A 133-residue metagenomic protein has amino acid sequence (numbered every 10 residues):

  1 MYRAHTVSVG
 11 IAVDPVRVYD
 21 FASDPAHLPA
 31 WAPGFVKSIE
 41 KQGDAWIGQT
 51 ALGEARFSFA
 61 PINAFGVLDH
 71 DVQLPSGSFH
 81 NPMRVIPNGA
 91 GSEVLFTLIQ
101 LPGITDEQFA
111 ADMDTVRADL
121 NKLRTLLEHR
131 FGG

Functional and structural regions predicted by a protein language model:
M1-I39: Hydrophobic ligand-binding cavity/cleft-lining segments
Y2, T50-E54, S76-S78: Glycine-centered tight beta-turn/hairpin loop motif at sheet-sheet or coil-to-beta transitions
H5-V7, F35, Q42-D44, A55 (+2 more regions): Residue-level marker for the onset of beta-strands and adjacent loop->beta junctions in well-ordered domains
V7-V9, A55-P61, V72, H80-P87: Hydrophobic/aromatic beta-strand elements that line small-molecule binding cavities or substrate pockets in beta-rich
D14, G53, A64, P75 (+1 more regions): Short strand-connecting beta-turns/loops that link adjacent beta-strands
V18-A22, L28, F59, V94-F96 (+1 more regions): Hydrophobic pocket/interface hotspot
E40-I47, N63-D71: Short, hydrophobic/aromatic-rich segments at coil-to-beta transitions
D71-G133: Beta-strand/loop substructures that line and gate deep hydrophobic ligand-binding cavities in soluble
